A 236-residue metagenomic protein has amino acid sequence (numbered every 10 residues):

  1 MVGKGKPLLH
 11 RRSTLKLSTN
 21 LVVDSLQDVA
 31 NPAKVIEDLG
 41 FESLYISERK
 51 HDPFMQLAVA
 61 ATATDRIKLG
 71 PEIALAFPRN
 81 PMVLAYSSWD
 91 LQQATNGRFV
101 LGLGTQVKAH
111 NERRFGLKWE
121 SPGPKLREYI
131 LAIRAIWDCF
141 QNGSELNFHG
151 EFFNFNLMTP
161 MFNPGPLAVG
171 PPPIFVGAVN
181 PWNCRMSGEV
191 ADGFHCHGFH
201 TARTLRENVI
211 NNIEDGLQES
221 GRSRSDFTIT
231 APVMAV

Functional and structural regions predicted by a protein language model:
V2-P71, F77, P172: N-terminal beta1-alpha1-beta2 module of alpha/beta enzyme domains
R12-L15, S88, Q92-G193, H200-F227: Internal, glycine-rich beta/alpha segment that forms the wall or movable "lid" of small-molecule/cofactor binding
V22-D24, R49, A74-A76, G104-K108 (+3 more regions): Active-site beta-loop-alpha junctions enriched in small/polar residues
Y45, K68, V100-G102, H195: Conserved beta-strand positions in the central sheet of alpha/beta enzyme cores
F54-M55, P78-R79, A109-H110, L205: Short secondary-structure boundary/hinge segments and terminal tails
A74-R79, K118: Glycine-rich "substrate-gating" loop/helix at the edge of Rossmann-like oxidoreductase active sites
P81-W89: Catalytic cores of alpha/beta
